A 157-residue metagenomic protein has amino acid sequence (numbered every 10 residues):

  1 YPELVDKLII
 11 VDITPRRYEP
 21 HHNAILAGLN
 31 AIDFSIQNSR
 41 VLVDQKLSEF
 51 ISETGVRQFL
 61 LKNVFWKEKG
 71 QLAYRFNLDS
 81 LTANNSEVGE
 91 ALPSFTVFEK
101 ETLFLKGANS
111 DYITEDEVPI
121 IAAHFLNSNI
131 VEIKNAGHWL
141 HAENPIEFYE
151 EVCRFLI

Functional and structural regions predicted by a protein language model:
Y1: Aromatic pocket-lining residues of Rossmann-like dinucleotide-binding sites
L4-N38: Flexible "cap/lid" loop of the alpha/beta hydrolase fold
E19-P20, T114-D116, A142: Short glycine-/acidic-enriched loop or helix-start segments at secondary-structure transitions that form or flank
P20, S35-L92: Conserved alpha/beta-hydrolase catalytic His-Asp/Glu region
E68-H124, N129-E132: Conserved serine/cysteine hydrolase catalytic core
S128-I157: Catalytic active-site module of serine/aspartate enzymes centered on a nucleophile-bearing elbow/loop
